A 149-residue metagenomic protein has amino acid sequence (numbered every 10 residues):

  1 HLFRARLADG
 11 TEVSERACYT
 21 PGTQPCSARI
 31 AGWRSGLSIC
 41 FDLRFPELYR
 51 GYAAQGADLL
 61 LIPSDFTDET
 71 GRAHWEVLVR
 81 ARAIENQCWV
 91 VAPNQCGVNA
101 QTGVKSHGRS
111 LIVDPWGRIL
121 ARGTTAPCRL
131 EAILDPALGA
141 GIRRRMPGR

Functional and structural regions predicted by a protein language model:
H1-Q55, D68-V77, R143-G148: Active-site catalytic loop in hydrolytic enzyme cores
S27-R29, I112, E131-I133: Short, well-ordered beta-strand micro-motif
R34, L43-L130: CN hydrolase (nitrilase-like) catalytic-core segments centered on the catalytic cysteine and neighboring Lys/Glu
L138-G139: Juxtadomain coupling helices with adjacent low-complexity linkers
